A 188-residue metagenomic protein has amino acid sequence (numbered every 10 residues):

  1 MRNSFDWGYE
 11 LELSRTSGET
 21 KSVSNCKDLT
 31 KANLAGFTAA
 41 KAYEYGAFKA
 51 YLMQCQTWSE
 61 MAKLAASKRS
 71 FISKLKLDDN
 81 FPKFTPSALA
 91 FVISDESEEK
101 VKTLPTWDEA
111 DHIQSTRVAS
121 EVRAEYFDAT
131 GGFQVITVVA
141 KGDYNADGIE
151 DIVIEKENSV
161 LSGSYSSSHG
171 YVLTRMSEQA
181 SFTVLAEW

Functional and structural regions predicted by a protein language model:
M1-G142, E155-W188: Beta-propeller-forming repeat regions
D147, D151: Acidic carboxylate motifs that coordinate Ca2+ or other divalent cations, activating on Asp/Glu
